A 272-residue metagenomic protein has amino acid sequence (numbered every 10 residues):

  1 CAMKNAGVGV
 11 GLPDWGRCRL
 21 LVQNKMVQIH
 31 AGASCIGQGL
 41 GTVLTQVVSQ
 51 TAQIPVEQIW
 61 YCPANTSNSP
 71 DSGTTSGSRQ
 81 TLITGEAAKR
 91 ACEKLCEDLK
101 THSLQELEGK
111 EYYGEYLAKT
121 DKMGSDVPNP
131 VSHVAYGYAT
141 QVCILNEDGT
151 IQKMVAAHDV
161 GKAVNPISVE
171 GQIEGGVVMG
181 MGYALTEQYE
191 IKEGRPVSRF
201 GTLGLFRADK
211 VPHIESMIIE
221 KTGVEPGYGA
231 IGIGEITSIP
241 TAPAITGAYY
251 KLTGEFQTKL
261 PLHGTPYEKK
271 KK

Functional and structural regions predicted by a protein language model:
C1-Q28, G32-T51, A64-V177, Y183-A208 (+1 more regions): Cofactor-centric catalytic regions
I29-I36, K221-T241: Extended, non-catalytic structural segments that build the interaction scaffolds of large macromolecular assemblies
A52-Q53, G254: Glycine-centered helix-boundary capping/hinge motifs
E57-P63, R207-A230: Generic long, charged, amphipathic alpha-helical segments
Y249: N-terminal cationic and glycine-rich segments that engage phosphates or anionic surfaces
